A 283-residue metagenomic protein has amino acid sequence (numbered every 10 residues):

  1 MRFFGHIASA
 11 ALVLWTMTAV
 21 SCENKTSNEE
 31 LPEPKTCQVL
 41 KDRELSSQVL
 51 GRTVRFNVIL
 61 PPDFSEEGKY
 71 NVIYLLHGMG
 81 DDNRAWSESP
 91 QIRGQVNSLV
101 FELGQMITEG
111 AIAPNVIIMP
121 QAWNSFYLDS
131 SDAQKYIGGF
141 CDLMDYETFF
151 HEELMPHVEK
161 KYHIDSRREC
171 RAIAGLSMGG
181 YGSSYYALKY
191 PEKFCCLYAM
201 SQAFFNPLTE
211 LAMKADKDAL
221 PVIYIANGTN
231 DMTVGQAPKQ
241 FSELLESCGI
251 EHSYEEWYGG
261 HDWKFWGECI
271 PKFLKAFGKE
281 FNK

Functional and structural regions predicted by a protein language model:
M1-S9: Bacterial N-terminal signal peptides that target proteins for export
A8-T16: Hydrophobic helical h-region of N-terminal Sec-dependent signal peptides in bacterial secretory/periplasmic proteins
T18-S21: C-terminal motif of bacterial Sec signal peptides marking the signal peptidase cleavage site
N24-K283: Non-catalytic cap/lid and distal C-terminal segments of serine-dependent acyl enzymes
